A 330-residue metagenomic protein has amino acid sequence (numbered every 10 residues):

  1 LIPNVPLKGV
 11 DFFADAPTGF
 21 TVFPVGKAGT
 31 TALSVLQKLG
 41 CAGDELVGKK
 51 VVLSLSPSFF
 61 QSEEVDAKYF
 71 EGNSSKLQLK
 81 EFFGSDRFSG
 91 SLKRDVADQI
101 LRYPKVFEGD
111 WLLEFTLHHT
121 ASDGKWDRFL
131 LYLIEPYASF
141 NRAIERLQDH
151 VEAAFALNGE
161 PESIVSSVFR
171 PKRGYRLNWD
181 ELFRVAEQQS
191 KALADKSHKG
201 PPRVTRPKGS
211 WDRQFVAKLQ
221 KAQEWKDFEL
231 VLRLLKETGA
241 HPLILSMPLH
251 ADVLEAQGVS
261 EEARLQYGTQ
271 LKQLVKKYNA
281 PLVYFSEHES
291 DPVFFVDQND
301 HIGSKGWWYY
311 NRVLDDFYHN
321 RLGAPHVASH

Functional and structural regions predicted by a protein language model:
I2-D95: Membrane-embedded segments
P6-G9, A32-L39, K76, K221-E229 (+1 more regions): Well-ordered, non-membrane alpha-helical segments in soluble/globular domains
G19, S74-E237, V327-H330: Secreted/periplasmic serine-hydrolase-like ester/acetyl group-modifying domain
F20, V47-K50, K236-L243, Y278-P281: Loop/turn elements at helix/coil->beta-strand transitions in domains of secreted/extracellular proteins
L53-S58, K199-R206, L245-H250, F285-H288: Short loop/turn segments at strand-loop or loop-helix junctions that form parts of catalytic or ligand-binding pockets
L131-Y132, P136-D149, D252-Y284: Substrate-gating cap/lid alpha-helix
H198-P202, S210-R213, P248-E262, G268: Active-site His/acidic residue clusters
Q298-H330: Histidine-centered active-site loop/cap adjacent to the catalytic His in serine esterases/O-acetyl transfer systems
